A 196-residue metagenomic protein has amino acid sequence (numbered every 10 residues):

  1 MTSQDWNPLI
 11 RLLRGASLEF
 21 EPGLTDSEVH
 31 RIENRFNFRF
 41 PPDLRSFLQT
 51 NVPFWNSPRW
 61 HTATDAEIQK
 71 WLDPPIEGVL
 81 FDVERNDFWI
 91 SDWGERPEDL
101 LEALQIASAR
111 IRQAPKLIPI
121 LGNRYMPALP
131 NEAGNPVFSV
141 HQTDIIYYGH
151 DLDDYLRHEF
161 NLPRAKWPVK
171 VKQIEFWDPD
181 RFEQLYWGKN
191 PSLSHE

Functional and structural regions predicted by a protein language model:
M1-R112, I118, G122: A surface-exposed partner-binding patch
L117, P130: Long, basic N-terminal domains or extensions that often function in RNA/ssDNA interaction or organelle/cellular
N123-P127: Extended serine/threonine-enriched, polar tracts that run as long, contiguous segments within proteins
N131-Y186: Glycine-rich, aromatic-bearing surface loops/beta-hairpins
H195-E196: Internal helical hairpin/lid segments
